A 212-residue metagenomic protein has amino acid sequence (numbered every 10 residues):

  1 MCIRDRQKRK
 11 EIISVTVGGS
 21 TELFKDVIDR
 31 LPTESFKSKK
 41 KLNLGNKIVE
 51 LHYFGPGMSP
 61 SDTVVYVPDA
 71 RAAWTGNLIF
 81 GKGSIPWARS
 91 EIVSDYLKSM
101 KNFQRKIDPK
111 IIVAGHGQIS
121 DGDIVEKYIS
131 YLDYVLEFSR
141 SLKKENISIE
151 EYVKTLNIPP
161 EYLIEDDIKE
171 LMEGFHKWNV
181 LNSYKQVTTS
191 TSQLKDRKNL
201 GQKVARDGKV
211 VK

Functional and structural regions predicted by a protein language model:
M1-I3: Short, small-residue-biased leader/transition segments that mark boundaries at the very start of proteins
D5-F54, P60, P68-D69, S99-M100: Metallo-beta-lactamase
D5-R9, V15, K82, S99-K106 (+6 more regions): Structured segments of extracytoplasmic/periplasmic soluble domains in secreted or envelope-associated proteins
R9-T21, S35-K40, D95-Y96, P109-D121 (+2 more regions): Noncatalytic linker/hinge segments flanking ATPase motor cores
K41, I48, Y53-Y134, F138: Metallo-beta-lactamase
E91, E145-I147: Short coil/turn linker and secondary-structure boundary residues
I129, D133, N146, G174: Electropositive phosphate-/nucleotide-binding environments in soluble metabolic enzymes
I147-K212: C-terminal regulatory/interaction regions
